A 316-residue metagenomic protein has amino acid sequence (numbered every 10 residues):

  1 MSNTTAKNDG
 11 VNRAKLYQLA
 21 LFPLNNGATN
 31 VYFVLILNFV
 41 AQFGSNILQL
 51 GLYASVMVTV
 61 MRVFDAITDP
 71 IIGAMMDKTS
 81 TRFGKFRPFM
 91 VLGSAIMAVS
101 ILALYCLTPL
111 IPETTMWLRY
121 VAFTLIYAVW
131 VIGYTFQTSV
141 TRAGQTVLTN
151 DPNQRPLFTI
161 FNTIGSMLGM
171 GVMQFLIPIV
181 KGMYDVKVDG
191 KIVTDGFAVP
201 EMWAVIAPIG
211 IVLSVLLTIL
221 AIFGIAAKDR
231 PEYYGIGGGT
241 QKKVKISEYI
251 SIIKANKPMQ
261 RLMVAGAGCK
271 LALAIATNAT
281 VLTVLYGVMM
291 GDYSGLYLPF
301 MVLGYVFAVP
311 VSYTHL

Functional and structural regions predicted by a protein language model:
S2-L316: Membrane-embedded alpha-helical bundles of multi-pass transporters/translocases, especially carrier/permease families
